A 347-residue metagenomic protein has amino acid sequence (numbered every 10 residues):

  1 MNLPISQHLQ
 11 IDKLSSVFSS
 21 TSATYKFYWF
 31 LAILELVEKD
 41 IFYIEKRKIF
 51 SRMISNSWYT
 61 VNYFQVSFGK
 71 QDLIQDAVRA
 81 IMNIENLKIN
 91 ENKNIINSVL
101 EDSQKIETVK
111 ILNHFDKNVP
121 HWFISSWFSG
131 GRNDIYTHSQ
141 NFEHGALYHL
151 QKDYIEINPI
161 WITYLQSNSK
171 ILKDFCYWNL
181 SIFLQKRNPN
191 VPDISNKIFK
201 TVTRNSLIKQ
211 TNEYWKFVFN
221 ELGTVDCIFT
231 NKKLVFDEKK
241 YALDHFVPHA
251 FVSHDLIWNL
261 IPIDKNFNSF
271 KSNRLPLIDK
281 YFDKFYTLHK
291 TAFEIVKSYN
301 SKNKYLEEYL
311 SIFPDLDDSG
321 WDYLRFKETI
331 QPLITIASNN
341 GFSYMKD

Functional and structural regions predicted by a protein language model:
M1-T211, D279-E294: Mixed-charge, low-complexity interaction segments
A32, D226-F229: Amphipathic alpha-helical segments that form well-ordered structural scaffolds and often line/cohere around active
R204-W215, L243-H249: Short Cys/His-rich Zn2+-coordinating modules
N212-G223, S253-L256: Short, flexible, mixed-charge glycine/proline-rich loop motifs that serve as phosphate/nucleic-acid-contacting
I228-P262, K271-D279, D283-K284: Histidine-centered nuclease catalytic patch
N268: Active-site loop ensemble at the mouth of alpha/beta enzyme cores that anchors a bound cofactor
S272, P276-D347: C-terminal structured domain segments
